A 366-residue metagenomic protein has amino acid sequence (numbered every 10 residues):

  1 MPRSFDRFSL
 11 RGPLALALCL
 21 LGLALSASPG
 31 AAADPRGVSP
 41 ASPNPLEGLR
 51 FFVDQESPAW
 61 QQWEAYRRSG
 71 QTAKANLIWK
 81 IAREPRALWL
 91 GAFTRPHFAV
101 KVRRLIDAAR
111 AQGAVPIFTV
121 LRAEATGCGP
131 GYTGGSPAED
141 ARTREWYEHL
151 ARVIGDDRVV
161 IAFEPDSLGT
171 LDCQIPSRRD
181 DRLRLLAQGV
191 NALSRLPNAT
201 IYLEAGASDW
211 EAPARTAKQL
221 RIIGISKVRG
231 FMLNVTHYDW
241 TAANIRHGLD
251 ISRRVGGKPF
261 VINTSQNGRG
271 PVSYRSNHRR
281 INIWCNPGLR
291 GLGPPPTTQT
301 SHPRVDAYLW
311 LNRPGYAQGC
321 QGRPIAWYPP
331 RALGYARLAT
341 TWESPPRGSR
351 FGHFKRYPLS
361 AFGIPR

Functional and structural regions predicted by a protein language model:
P2-A15: Bacterial N-terminal signal peptides that target proteins for export
P13-S26: Bacterial N-terminal signal peptides
L23-A41: C-terminal region of N-terminal signal peptides and the immediate post-cleavage residues of exported proteins
L46-H149, V153, R313-R337, P346 (+1 more regions): N-terminal carbohydrate-binding/catalytic regions of secreted carbohydrate-active enzymes
V53-I78, S208-R337: Surface-exposed substrate-engagement region within the catalytic domains of secreted or surface-exposed extracellular
V115-I117, R158-A162, N198-Y202, V228-M232 (+2 more regions): Structural preference for beta-strand elements that scaffold enzyme active sites
V120-A123, A162-S167: Short glycine-enriched loops at secondary-structure junctions
T133-R158, P165-A199, A207, E211-R215: Active-site cleft segment of glycoside hydrolase catalytic domains centered on the general acid/base Glu
